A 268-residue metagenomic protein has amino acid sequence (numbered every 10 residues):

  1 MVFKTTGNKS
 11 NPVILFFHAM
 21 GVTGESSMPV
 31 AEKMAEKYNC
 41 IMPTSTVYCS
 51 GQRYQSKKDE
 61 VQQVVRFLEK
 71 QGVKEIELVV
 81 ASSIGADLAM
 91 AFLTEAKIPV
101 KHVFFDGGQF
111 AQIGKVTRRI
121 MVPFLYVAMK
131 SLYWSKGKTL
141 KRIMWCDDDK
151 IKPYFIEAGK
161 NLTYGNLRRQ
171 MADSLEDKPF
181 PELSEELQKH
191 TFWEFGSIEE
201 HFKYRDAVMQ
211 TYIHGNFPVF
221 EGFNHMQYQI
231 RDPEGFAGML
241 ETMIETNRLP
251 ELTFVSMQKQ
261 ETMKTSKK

Functional and structural regions predicted by a protein language model:
M1-L15, E36-Y38, E157-N161, T242-K268: Alpha/beta-hydrolase fold catalytic core
K4-S50: Conserved HGGG/HGGXW glycine-rich cap/lid loop of the alpha/beta-hydrolase fold
I41-L78: Active-site loop/oxyanion-hole signature of alpha/beta-hydrolase fold enzymes
V80-A89: Gly/Ala-rich beta-loop-alpha elbow adjacent to hydrolase catalytic centers
T94-K130: Flexible "cap/lid" loop of the alpha/beta hydrolase fold
K115-V116, L132-E185: Conserved alpha/beta-hydrolase catalytic His-Asp/Glu region
A172-Q210: Conserved serine/cysteine hydrolase catalytic core
F223-A237: Catalytic histidine-centered segment of alpha/beta-hydrolase-like enzymes
